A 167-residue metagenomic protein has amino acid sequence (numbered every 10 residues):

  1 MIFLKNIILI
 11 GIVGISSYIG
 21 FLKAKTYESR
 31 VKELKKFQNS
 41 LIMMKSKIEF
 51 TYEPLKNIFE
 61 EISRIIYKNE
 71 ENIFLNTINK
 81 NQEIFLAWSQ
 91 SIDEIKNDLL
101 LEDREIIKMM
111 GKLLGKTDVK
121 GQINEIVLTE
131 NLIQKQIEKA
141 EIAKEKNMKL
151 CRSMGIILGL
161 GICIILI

Functional and structural regions predicted by a protein language model:
M1-I7: N-terminal membrane topogenic signal
L4, Y27-L34, L100, I123: Amphipathic, non-membrane alpha-helical segments in soluble helical-bundle scaffolds
I7-I19, E141-I167: Bilayer-spanning, highly hydrophobic alpha-helical transmembrane segments
I8-I78: Juxtamembrane/interface alpha-helical elements of multi-pass membrane proteins
K35-Q38, I42, Q82, K112 (+2 more regions): Generic structural signal for well-ordered, non-transmembrane alpha-helical segments in soluble/cytosolic regions
F37-Q38, S89, G155: Short hydrophobic/aromatic segments of transmembrane alpha-helices and their interfaces
K47, Y52-K120: Glycine- and small-hydrophobic-enriched helix-loop-helix hairpins
G115-I156: Membrane-interface, cytosolic juxtamembrane amphipathic helix immediately N-terminal to a transmembrane helix, enriched
